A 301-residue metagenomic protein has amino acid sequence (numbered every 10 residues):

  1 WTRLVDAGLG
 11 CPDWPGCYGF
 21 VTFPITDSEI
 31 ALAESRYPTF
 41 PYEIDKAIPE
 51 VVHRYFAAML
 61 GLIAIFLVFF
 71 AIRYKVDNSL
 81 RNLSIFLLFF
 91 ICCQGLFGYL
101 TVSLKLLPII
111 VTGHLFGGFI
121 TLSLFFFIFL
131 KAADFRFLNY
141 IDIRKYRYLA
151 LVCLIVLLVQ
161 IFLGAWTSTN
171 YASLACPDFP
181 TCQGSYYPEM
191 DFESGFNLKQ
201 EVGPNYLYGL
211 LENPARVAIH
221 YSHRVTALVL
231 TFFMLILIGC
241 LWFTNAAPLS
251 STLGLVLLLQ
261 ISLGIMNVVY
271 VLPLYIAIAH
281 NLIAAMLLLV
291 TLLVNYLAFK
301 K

Functional and structural regions predicted by a protein language model:
W1-P12, C92-L115, T167-D178, R216 (+1 more regions): Interfacial helix-loop-helix junctions of multi-pass membrane proteins
D6-E50, S173-A215: Extracytosolic (periplasmic/ER-lumenal) interhelical loops and adjacent juxtamembrane/interface segments of multi-pass
I48-I65, I109-T121, A218-I236, A277-M286: Membrane-interface loop-to-helix entry segments
F69-I85, I143-R144, I238-L253: Membrane-interface helix-loop-helix junctions at transmembrane boundaries of multi-pass membrane enzymes, predominantly
S79-F127, A133-R136: Long, hydrophobic, well-ordered secondary-structure blocks that form the structural core and pocket-lining surfaces
N82-T101, V152-Q160, L249-M266: Small-polar-interrupted transmembrane alpha-helices in polytopic inner-membrane proteins
F127-L149, L289-K301: A juxtamembrane structural motif centered on a specific transmembrane helix
V217-V271: Helical hairpin unit composed of two closely spaced alpha helices linked by a short loop
